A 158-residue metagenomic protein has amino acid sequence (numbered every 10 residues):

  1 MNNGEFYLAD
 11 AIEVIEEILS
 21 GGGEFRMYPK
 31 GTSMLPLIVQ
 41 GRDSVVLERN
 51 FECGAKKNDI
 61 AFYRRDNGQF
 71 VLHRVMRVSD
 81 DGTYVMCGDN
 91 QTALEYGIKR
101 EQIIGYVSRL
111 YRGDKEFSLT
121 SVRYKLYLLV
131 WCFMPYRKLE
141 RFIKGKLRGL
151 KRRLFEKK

Functional and structural regions predicted by a protein language model:
M1-K158: Extended hydrophobic leader/signal-anchor segments used for secretion and membrane insertion
